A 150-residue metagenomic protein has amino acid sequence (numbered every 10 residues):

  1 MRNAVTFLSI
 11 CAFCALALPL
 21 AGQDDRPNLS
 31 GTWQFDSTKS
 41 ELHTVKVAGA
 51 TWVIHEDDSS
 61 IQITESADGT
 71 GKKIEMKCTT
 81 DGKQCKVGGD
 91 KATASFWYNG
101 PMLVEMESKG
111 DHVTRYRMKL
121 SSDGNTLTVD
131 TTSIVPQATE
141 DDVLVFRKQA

Functional and structural regions predicted by a protein language model:
M1-V5: Positively charged n-region of N-terminal signal peptides that target proteins for export
F7-P19: Bacterial N-terminal signal peptides
G22-A150: Hydrophobic small-molecule pocket/channel-lining residues, especially in calycin-type beta-barrels
